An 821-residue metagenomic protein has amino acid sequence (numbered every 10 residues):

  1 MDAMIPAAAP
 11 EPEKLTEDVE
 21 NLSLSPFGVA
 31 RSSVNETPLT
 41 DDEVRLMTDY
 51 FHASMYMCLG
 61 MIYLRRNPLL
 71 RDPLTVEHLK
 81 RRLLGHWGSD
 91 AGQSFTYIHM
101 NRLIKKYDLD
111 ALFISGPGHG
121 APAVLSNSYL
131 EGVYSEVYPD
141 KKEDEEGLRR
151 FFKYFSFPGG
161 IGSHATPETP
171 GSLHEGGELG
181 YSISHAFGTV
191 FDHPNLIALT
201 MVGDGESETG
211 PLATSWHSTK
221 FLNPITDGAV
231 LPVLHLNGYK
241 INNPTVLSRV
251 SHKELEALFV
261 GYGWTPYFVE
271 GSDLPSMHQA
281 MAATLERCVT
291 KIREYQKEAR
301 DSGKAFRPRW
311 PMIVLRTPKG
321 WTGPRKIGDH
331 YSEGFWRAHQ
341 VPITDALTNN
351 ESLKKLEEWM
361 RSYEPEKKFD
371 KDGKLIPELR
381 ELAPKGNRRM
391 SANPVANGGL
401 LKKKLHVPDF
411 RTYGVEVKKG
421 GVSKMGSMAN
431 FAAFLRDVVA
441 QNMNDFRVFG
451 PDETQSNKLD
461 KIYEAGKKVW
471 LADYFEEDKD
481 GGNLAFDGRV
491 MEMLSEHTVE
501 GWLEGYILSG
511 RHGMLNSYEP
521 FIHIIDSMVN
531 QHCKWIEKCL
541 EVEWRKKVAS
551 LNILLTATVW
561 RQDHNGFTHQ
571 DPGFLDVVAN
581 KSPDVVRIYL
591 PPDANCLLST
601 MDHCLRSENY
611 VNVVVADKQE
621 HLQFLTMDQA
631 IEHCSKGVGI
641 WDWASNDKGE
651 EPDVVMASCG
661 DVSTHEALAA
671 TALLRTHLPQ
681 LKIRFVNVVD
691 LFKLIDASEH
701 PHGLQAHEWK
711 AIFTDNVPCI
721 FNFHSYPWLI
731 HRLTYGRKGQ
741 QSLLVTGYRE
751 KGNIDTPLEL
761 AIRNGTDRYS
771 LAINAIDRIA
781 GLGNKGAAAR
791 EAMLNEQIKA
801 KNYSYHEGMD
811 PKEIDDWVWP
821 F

Functional and structural regions predicted by a protein language model:
D2-Y134, K424-A432, R436, D445 (+1 more regions): N-terminal amphipathic, basic-rich helices that act as targeting or association modules
I5-P6, P10, K14-E17, F151-P167 (+8 more regions): Thiamine diphosphate
G28, H52, C58, I62-L64 (+13 more regions): Long, compositionally biased, glycine/small-hydrophobic-enriched stretches that function as flexible linkers, tethers
G60-M61, A123-L125, E136-Y138, T209-P211 (+11 more regions): Short helix/loop capping segments that flank catalytic or ligand/cofactor-binding pockets
R66-N223, D460, E477, R489 (+2 more regions): Cofactor-binding active-site loop characterized by glycine-rich and histidine/acidic residues
L79-H86, A111-S115, G171-E175, L199-G203 (+7 more regions): Short glycine-rich or small-residue beta-strand-to-loop segments that form or flank ligand, phosphate, metal/Fe-S
W87-G92, T96, M100, I104 (+12 more regions): Non-catalytic terminal/interface segments that mediate subunit docking, oligomerization, and allosteric communication
